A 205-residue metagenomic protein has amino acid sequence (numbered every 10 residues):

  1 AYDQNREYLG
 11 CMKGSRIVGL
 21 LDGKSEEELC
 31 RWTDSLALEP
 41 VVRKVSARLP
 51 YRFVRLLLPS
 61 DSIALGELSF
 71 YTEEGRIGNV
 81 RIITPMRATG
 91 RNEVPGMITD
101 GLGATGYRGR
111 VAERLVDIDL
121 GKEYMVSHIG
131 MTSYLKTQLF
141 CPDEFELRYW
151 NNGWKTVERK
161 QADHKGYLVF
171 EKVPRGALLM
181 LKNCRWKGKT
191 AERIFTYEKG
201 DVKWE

Functional and structural regions predicted by a protein language model:
A1-P50, S60-H128, Y134-C141, E171 (+1 more regions): Disordered, acidic Ser/Thr/Pro-rich linker "stalks" and the adjacent N-terminal cap of the next globular domain
T33-L36, E158-A162: Short beta-strand segments within Ig-like beta-sandwich modules, predominantly Fibronectin type-III
Y51-R55, L178: Short, conserved beta-strand segments of beta-strand-rich sandwich/propeller modules, principally
S133-Y134, D163: Extended charged/polar low-complexity repeat regions
Y149-W150: C-terminal end-helix/capping segment
R175-K182: C-terminal beta-strand-rich structural cap/linker in extracellular carbohydrate-active enzymes
